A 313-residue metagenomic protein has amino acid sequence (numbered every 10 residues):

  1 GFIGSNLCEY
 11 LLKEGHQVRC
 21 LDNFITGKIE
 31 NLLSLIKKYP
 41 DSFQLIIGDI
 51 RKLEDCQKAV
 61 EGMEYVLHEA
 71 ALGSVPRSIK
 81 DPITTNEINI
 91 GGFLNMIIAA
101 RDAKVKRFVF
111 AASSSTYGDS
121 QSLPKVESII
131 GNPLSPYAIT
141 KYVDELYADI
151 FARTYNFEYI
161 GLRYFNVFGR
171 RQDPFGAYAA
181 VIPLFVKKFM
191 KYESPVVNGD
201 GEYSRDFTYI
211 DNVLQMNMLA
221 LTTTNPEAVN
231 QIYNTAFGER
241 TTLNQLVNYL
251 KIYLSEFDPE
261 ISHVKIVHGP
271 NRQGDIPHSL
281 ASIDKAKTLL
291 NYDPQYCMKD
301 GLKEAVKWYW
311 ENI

Functional and structural regions predicted by a protein language model:
G1-V167, N217, Y292-P294, E304 (+1 more regions): N-terminal Rossmann-like NAD(P)+-binding domain of SDR-like oxidoreductases, especially those catalyzing
N23, E30-L33, Q121-L123, Q172-G176 (+2 more regions): Short aromatic-enriched loop/helix-cap "lid" or pocket-rim segments at secondary-structure transitions that line
G27, R51, K80, I88-G91 (+8 more regions): Residue-level signal for the nucleotide or nucleotide-sugar donor/cofactor binding architecture
G48, M190-I313: C-terminal substrate-binding subdomain of Rossmann-fold SDR/epimerase-dehydratase oxidoreductases
E54-Q57, E64, P76, I83 (+9 more regions): Residues in well-ordered alpha-helical elements
V143, Y147, F151, V181 (+3 more regions): Hydrophobic alpha-helix immediately C-terminal to the catalytic Tyr-X-X-X-Lys motif of short-chain
